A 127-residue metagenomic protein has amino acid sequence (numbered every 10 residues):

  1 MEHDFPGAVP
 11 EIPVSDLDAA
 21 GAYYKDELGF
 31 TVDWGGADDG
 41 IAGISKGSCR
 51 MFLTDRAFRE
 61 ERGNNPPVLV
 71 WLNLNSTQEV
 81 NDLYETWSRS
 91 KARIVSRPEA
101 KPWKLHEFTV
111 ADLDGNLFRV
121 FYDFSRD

Functional and structural regions predicted by a protein language model:
M1-G21, V68-L72, D123-D127: N-terminal beta-strand motif that seeds the catalytic metal site of vicinal oxygen chelate
E2-G7, S15, D38-M51, T109: C-terminal "cap" of GNAT-fold acetyltransferases
P10-I12, D33-G35, E99-A100: Short beta-strand-to-loop elements that line the ligand-binding cleft of bilobed periplasmic-binding protein-like
S15-D18, V70-L117: Vicinal oxygen chelate
D26-D33, R89-A92: Conserved acetyl-CoA-binding loop of GNAT-fold acetyltransferases
T31-P66, L117-Y122: Conserved short beta-strand elements that form part of the metal-binding/catalytic scaffold of enzyme active sites
G40, P102-W103, F124-D127: A short acidic/small-residue loop/turn micro-motif
